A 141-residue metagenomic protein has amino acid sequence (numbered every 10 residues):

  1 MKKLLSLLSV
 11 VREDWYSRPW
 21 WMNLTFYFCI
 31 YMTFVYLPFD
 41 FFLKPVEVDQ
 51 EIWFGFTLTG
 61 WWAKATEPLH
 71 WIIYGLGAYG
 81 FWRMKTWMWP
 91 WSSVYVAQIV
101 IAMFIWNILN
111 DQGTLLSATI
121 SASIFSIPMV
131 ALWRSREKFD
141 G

Functional and structural regions predicted by a protein language model:
K2-G141: Topology signature of small-to-medium multi-pass alpha-helical membrane proteins
